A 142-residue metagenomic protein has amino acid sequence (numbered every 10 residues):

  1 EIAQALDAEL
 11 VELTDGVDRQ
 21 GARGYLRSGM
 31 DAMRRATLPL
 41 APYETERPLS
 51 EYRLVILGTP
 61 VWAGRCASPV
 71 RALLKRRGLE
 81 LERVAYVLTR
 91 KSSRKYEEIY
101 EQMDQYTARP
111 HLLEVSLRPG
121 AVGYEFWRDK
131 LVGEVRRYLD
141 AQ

Functional and structural regions predicted by a protein language model:
E1, E97-T107: Short, aromatic/basic amphipathic alpha-helical patches
E1-L57, G64-C66, R71, G133-D140: N-terminal beta1-alpha1-beta2 submodule of the flavodoxin-like/Rossmannoid cofactor-binding fold
E12-T14, L88, S116: Residue-level recognition of beta-strand->loop/alpha-helix junctions
L49-S50, K75-E82, T107-A108: Short, conserved loop/helix-junction motifs that constitute active-site signature segments in enzyme catalytic cores
L57-G58, Y86: Redox-cofactor binding/interface segments in oxidoreductases and associated redox assembly factors
P69-K75, I99-E101, K130-L131: Charged helix-capping and loop-helix junction motifs
L88-R94, P119: Short beta-alpha junction loops
H111-Q142: Glycine-rich phosphate/pyrophosphate-binding loop and the adjoining helix
